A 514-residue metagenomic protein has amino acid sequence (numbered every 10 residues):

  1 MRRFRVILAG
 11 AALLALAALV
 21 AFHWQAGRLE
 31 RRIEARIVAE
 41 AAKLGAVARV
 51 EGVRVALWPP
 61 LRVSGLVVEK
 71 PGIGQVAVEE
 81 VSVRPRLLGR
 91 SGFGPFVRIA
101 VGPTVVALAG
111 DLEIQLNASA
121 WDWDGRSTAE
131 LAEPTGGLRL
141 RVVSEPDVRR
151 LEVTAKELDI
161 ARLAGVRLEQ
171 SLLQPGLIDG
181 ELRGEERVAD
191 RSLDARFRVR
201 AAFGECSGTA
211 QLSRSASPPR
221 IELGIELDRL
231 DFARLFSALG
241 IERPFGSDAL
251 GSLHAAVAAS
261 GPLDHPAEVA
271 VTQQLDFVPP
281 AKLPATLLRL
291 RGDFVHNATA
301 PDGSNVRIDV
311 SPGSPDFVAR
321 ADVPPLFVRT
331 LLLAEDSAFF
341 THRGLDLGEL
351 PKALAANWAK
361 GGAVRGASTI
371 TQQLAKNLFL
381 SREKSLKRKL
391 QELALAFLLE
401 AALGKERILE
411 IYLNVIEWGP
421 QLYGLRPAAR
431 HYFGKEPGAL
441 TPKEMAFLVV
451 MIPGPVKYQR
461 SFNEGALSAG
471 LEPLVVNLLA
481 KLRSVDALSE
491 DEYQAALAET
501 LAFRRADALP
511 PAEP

Functional and structural regions predicted by a protein language model:
M1-R3: N-terminal Lys/Arg-rich, disordered targeting/topogenic segments
R5-A21: Hydrophobic membrane-insertion alpha-helices, especially the h-region of bacterial N-terminal signal peptides
A17, I114-L116, I411: Intrinsically disordered, low-complexity regions enriched in Ser/Pro/Gly/Gln/His and often acidic
A18-G110, D293-D322: Terminal hydrophobic membrane-targeting helix
G45, V50, W58, I73 (+12 more regions): Surface-exposed or flexible loop/turn and strand-edge residues in extracellular/cell-surface modules
L66, P71, V78-V81, R86 (+9 more regions): Solvent-exposed loop/turn tips at the surfaces of repeat/solenoid architectures
G92, D122-R126, A132-L140, S144-L151 (+2 more regions): Juxtamembrane regions of bacterial inner-membrane/periplasmic proteins, predominantly the peptidoglycan biogenesis
